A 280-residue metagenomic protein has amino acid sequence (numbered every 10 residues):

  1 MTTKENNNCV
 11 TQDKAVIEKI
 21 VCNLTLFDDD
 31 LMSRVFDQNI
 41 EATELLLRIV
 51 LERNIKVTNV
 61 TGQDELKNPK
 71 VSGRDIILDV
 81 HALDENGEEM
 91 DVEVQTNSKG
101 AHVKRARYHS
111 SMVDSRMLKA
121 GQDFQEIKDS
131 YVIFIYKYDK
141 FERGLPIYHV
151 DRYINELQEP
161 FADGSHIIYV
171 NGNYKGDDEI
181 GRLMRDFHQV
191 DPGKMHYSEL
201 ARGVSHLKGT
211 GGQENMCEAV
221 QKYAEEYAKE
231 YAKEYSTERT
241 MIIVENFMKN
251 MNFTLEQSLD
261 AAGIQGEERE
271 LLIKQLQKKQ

Functional and structural regions predicted by a protein language model:
M1-D163, D178: Accessory alpha/beta interaction modules
T2-C22, L83-E85, M90-Q95, K175 (+1 more regions): Short, charged alpha-helical interaction segments and adjacent helix-coil junctions
D30, R48, Y169, R185-D186: Short, hydrophobic/amphipathic alpha-helical patches that form generic packing surfaces within helical domains
Y108, Y131, Y136-Y138, Y148 (+8 more regions): Sequence-level detector for tyrosine residue identity
E156, A162-G176, D186: Upstream accessory/linker segments immediately N-terminal to the RecA-like ATPase cores of bacterial MutS and a subset
